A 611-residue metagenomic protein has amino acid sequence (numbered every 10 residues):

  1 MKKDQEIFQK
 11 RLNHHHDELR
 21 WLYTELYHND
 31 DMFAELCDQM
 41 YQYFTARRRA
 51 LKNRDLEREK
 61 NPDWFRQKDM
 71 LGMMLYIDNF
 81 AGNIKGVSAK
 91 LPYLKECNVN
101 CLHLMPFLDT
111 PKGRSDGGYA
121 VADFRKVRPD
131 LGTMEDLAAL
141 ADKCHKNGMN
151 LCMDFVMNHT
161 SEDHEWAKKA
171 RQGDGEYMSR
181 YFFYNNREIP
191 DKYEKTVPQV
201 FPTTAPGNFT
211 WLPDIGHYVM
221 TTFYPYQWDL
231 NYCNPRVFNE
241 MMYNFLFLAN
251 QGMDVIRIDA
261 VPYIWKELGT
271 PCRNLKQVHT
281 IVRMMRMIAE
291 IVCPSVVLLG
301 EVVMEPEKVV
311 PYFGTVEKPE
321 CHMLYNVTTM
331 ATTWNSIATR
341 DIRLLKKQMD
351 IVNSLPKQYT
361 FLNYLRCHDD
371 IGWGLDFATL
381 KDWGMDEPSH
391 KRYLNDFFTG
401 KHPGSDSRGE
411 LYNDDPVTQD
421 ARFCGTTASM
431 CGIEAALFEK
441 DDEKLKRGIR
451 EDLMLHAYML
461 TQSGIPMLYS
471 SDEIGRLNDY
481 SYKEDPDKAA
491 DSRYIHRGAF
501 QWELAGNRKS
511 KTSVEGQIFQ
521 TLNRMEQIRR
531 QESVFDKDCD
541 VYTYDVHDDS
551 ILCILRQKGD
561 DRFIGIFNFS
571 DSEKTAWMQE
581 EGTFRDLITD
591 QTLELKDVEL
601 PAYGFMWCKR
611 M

Functional and structural regions predicted by a protein language model:
M1-G582, L587-M611: Active-site and adjacent substrate-binding regions of carbohydrate-active enzymes
